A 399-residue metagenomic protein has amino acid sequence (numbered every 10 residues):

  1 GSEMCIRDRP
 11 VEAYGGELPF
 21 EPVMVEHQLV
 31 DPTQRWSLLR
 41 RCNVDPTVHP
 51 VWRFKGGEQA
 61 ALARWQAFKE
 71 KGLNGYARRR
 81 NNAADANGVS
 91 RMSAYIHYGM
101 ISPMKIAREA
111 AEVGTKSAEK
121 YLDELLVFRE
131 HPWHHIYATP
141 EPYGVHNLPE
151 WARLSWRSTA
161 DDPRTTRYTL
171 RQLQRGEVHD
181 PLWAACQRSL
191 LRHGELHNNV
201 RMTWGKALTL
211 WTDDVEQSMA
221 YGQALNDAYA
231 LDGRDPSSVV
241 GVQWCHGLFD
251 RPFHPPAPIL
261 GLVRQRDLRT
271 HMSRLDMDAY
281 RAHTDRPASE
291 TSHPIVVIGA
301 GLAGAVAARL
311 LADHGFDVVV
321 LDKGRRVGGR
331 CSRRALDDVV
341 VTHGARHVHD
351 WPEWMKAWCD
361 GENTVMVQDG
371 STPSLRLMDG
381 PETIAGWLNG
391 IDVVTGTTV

Functional and structural regions predicted by a protein language model:
E3-K116, K120, F253-A288: Active-site "lid/cap" and pocket-lining segments within catalytic core domains
W52-L196: Gly/Thr-rich phosphate-binding loop signature of adenosyl cofactor/nucleotide-binding cores
L148-D162, Y221-Y280: C-terminal, helix-dominated tail/subdomain
H293-V320: N-terminal Rossmann-like FAD-binding beta1-loop-alpha1 element of flavoenzymes
A312-L336: Glycine-rich FAD pyrophosphate-binding loop
R333-M366: N-terminal FAD cofactor-binding segment of flavoenzymes
R346-E353, V367-L388: Short beta-strand to alpha-helix junction loop
T395-V399: A conserved short coil-to-beta-strand element within the FAD-binding core of flavoproteins
